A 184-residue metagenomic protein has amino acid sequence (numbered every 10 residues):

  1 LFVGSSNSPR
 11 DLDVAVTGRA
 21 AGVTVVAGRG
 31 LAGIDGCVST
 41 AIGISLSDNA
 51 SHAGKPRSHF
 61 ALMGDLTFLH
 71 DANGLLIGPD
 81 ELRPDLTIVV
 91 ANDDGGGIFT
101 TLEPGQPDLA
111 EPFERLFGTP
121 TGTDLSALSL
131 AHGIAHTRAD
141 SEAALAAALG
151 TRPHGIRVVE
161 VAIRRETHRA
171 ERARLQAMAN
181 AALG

Functional and structural regions predicted by a protein language model:
L1-S8: Active-site pocket-lining segments that scaffold enzyme catalytic pockets across diverse folds
R10-L12: Phosphate- and divalent-cation-binding pockets in alpha/beta enzyme and binding domains that engage nucleotide-derived
T17-G184: Thiamine diphosphate
